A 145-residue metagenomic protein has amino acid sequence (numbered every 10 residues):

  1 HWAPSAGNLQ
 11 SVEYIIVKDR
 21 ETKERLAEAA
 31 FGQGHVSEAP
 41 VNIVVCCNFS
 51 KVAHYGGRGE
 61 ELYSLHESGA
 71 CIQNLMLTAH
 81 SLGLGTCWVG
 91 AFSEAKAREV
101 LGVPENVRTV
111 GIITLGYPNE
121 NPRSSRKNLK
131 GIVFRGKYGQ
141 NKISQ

Functional and structural regions predicted by a protein language model:
S5-C71: Glycine/small-residue-rich phosphate/adenosyl-binding loop
E13, F92-E94, G111: Residue-level "edge-of-site" marker
Q33-P40, G102-S124: A glycine-rich helix N-cap at a beta->alpha junction
I43, R58-V100: Small-aliphatic-rich amphipathic alpha-helix that forms the alpha element of a beta-alpha
C47, A91, Y117: Short secondary-structure boundary segments
A53-H54, K96-E99, E120-S124: Short active-site-adjacent structural elements
I112-Q145: C-terminal helix-cap and adjacent tail motif
